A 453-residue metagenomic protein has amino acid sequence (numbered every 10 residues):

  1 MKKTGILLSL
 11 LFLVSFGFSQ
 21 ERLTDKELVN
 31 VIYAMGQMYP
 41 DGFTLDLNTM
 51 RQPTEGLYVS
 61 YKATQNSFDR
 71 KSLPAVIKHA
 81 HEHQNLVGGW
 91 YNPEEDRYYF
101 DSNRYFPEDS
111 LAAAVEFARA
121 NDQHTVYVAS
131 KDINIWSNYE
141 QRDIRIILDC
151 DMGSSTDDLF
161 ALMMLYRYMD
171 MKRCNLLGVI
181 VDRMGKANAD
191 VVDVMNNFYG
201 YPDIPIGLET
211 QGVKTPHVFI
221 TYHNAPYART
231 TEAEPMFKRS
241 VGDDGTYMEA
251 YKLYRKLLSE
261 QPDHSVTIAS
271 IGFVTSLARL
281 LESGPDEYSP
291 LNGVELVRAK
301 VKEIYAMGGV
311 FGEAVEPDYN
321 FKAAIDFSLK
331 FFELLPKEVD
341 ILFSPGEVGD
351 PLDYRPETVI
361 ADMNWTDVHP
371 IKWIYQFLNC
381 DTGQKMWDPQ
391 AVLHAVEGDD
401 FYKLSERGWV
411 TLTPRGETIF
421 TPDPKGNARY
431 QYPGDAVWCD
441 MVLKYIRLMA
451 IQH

Functional and structural regions predicted by a protein language model:
M1, Y99-F100, A120-D122, D263 (+1 more regions): Short, well-ordered loop/turn elements at secondary-structure boundaries
M1-Q20: Bacterial Sec-dependent N-terminal signal peptides
V14, R119, N197: Short polybasic/polar patches that bind polyanions
Q20-V31, S155, F160, Y168: N-terminal start-of-domain structural block
R22-Y139: Conserved, structured core segments of small domains
E140-H453: N-terminal acidic, glycine/proline-rich low-complexity segments
